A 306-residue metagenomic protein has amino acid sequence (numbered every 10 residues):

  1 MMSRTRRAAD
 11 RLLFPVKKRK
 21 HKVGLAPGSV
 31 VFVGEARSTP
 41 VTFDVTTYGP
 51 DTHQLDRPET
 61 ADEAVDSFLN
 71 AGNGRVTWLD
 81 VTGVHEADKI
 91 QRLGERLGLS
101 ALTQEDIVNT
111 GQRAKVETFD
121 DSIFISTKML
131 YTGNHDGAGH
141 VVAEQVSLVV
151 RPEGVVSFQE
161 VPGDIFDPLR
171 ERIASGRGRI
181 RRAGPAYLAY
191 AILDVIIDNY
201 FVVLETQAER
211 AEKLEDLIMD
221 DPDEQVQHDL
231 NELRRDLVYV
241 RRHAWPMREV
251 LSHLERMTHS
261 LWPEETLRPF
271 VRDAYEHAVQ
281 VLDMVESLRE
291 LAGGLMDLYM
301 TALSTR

Functional and structural regions predicted by a protein language model:
M1-T266, F270-S287: Peripheral, non-transmembrane regulatory/ligand-interaction domains of membrane transport proteins
L102, V279-R306: Membrane-interface, cytosolic juxtamembrane amphipathic helix immediately N-terminal to a transmembrane helix, enriched
